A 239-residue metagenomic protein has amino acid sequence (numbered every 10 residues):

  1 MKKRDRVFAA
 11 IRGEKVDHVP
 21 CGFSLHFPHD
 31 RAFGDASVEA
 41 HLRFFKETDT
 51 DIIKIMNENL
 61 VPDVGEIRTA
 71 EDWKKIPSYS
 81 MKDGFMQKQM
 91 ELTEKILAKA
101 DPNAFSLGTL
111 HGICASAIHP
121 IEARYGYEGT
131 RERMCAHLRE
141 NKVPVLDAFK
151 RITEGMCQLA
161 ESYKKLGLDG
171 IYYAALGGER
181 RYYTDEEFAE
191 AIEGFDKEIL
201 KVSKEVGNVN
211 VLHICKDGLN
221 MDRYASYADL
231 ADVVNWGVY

Functional and structural regions predicted by a protein language model:
M1-R31, A40, D51, I55 (+1 more regions): Active-site loop segments of alpha/beta catalytic cores
G22, P28-D35, K54, V64-K74: N-terminal substrate-binding region of glycoside hydrolase catalytic domains
F45: CN hydrolase (nitrilase-like) catalytic-core segments centered on the catalytic cysteine and neighboring Lys/Glu
E58-E91: N-terminal glycine-rich cofactor-binding segment that shapes the pocket for flavin-like pterin cofactors
